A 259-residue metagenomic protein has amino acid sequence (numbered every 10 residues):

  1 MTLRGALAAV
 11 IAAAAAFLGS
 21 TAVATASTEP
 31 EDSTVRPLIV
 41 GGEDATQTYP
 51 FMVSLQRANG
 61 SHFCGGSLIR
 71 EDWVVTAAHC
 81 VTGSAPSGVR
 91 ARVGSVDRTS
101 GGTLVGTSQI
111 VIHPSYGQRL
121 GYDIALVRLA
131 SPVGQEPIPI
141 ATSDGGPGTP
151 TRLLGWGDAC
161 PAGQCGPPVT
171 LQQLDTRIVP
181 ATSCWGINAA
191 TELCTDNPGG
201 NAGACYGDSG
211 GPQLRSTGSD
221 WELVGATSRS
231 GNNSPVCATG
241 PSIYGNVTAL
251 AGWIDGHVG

Functional and structural regions predicted by a protein language model:
T2-A8, A15-V40: C-terminal region of N-terminal signal peptides and the immediate post-cleavage residues of exported proteins
L3-A6, A22-T28, L68-V81, R90 (+2 more regions): C-terminal subregion of chymotrypsin/trypsin-like serine protease catalytic domains
E31-R57: N-terminal activation segment of mature serine protease catalytic domains
P50-E71, G102: A conserved glycine-rich beta-strand in the N-terminal activation segment of trypsin-fold
P50-M52, R90, P137, L193 (+2 more regions): Structural detector of coil-to-beta-strand junctions
L55-Q56, V74-A77, T82-S115, I178: Conserved H-D interstitial segment of serine endopeptidase catalytic domains
D97, V105-G106, I110, L120-G200 (+2 more regions): Chymotrypsin/trypsin-fold serine protease catalytic domain
